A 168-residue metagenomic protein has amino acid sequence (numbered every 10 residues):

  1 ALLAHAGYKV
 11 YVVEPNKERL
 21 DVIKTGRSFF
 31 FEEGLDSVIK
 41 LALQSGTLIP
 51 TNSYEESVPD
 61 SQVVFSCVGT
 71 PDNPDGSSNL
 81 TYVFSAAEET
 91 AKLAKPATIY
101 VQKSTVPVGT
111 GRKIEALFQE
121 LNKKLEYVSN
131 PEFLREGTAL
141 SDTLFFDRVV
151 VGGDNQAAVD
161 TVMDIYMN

Functional and structural regions predicted by a protein language model:
A1-S28: NAD(P)+-binding Rossmann beta1-loop-alpha1 motif at the extreme N-terminus of oxidoreductases
L35-Q62, D72: A structured beta-alpha segment of the ubiquitous adenosine-cofactor-binding alpha/beta core
E56-S57, L93, T143: Structural alpha-helical scaffold elements that stabilize or flank donor/cofactor-binding regions in carbohydrate
P59-D60, P96, F146: Alpha-helix C-terminal capping/helix-to-coil transition sites in glycosyltransferase folds
S66-V68, S104, G153-D154: Glycine-rich, N-terminal phosphate-binding loop of Rossmann-like dinucleotide-binding domains
P71-E136: Rossmann-like NAD(P)(H) cofactor-binding subdomain of soluble oxidoreductases
I114-V128, A139-N168: Internal alpha-helical scaffold of NAD(P)-dependent oxidoreductase catalytic cores
